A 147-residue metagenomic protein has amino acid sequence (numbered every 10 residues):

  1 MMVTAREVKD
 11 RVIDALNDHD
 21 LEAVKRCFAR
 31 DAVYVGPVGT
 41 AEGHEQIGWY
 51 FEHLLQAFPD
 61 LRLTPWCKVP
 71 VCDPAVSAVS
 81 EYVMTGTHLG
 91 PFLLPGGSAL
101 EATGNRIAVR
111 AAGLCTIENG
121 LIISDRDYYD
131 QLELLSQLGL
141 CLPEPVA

Functional and structural regions predicted by a protein language model:
M1-A147: C-terminal and inter-domain tail/linker signature
